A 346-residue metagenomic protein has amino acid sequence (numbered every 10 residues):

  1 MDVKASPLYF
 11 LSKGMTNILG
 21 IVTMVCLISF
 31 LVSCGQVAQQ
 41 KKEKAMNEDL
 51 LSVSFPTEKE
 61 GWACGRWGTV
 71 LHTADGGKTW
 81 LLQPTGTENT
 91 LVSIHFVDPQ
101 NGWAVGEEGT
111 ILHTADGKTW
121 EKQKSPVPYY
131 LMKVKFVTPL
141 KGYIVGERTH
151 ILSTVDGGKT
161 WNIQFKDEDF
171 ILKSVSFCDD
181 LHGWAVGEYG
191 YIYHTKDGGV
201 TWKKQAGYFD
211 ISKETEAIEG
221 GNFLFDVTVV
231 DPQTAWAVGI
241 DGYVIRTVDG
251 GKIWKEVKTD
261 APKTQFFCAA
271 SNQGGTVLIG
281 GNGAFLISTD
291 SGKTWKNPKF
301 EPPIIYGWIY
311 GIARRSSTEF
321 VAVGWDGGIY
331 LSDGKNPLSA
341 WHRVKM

Functional and structural regions predicted by a protein language model:
M1-M15: N-terminal secretory signal peptides that target proteins for export/translocation
G14-N17, V25, G77, N336: N-terminal processing/targeting junctions
G20-F30: Bacterial N-terminal signal peptides
C34-M346: Residue-level hotspots at or immediately adjacent to binding/recognition sites across diverse folds
